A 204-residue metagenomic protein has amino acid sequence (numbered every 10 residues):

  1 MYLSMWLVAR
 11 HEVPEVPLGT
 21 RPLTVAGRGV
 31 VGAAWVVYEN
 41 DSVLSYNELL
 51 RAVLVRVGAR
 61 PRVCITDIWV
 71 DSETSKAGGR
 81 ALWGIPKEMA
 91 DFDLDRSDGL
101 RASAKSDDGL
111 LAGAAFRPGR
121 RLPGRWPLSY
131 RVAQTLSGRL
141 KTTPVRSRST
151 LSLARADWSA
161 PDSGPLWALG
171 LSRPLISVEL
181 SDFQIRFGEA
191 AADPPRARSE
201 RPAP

Functional and structural regions predicted by a protein language model:
M1-E48, G58-I65, S75, L175 (+3 more regions): N-terminal domain-onset segments
S4-A9, R51-V53, F116, A154-S159: Short beta-strand element of the conserved SAM-dependent methyltransferase core
W35-D108: Aromatic- and glycine-enriched beta-alpha-beta binding-site module
R80-P204: Interaction-surface and assembly-scaffold signal
